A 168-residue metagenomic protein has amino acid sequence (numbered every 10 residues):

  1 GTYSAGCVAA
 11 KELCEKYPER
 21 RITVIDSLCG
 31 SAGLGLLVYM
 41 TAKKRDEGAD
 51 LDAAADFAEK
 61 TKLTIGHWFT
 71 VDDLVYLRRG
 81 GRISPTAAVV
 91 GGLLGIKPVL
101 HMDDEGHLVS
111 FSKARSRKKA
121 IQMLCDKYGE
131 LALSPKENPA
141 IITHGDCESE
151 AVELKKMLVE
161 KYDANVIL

Functional and structural regions predicted by a protein language model:
T2-T23, C29-L168: Mixed-charge interfacial surface used for oligomerization/domain docking and macromolecular partner engagement
